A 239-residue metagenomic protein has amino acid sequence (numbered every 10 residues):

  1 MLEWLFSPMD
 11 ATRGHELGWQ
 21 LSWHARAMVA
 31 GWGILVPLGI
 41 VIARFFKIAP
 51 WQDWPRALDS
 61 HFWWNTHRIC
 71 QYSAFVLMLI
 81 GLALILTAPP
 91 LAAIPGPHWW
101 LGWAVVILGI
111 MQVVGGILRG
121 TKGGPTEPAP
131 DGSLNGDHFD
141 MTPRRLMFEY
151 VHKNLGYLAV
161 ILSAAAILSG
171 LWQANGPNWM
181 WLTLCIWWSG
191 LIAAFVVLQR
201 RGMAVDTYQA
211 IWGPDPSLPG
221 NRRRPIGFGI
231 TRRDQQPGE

Functional and structural regions predicted by a protein language model:
M1-E239: Membrane-embedded alpha-helical bundles that constitute the cytochrome b-like, heme-associated redox core of multi-pass
